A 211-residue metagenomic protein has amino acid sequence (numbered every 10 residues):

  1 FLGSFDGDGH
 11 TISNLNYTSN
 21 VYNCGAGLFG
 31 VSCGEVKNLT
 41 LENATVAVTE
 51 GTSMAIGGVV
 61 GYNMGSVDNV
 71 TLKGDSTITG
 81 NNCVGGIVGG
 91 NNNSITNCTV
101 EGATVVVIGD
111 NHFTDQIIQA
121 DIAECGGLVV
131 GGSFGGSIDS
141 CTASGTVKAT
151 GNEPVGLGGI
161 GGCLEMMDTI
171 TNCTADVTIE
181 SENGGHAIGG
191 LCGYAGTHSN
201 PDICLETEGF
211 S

Functional and structural regions predicted by a protein language model:
F1-S211: Surface-exposed repetitive/solenoidal architectures
